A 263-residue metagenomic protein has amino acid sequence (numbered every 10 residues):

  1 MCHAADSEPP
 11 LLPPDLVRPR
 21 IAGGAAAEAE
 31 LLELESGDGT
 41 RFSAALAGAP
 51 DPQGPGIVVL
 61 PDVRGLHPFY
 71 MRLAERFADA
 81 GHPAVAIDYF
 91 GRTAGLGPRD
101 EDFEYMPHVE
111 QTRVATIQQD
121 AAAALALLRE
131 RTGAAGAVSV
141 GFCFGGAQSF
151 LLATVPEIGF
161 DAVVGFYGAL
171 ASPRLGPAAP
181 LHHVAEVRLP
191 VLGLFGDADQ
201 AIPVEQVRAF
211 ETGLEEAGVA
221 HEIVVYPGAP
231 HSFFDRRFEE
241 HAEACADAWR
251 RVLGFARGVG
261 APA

Functional and structural regions predicted by a protein language model:
M1-A263: N-terminal cap/leader regions of alpha/beta-hydrolase-fold enzymes, predominantly small-molecule hydrolases
